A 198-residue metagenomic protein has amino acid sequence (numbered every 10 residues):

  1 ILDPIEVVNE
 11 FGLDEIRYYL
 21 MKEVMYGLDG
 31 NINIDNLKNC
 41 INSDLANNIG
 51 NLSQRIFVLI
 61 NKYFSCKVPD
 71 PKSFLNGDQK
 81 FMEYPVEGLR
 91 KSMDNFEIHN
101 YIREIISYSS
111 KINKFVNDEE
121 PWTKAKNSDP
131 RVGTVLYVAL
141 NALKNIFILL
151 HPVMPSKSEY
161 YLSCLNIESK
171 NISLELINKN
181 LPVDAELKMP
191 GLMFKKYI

Functional and structural regions predicted by a protein language model:
I1, I34, E83-E87, L143: Residue-level signal for cytosolic alpha-helical hairpin/rod architecture
I1-F74, E168-L187, L192-M193: Catalytic adenosine-cofactor/nucleotide-binding cores of aminoacyl-tRNA synthetases and other
I5, V58, E83, R90 (+2 more regions): Short glycine-/small-residue-rich flexible loop motifs, especially phosphate/cofactor-binding loops
V7-F11, L37-N48, F74-M82, D94-E104 (+1 more regions): Secondary-structure capping and boundary motifs in well-ordered enzyme cores
A46-I60, I102, I106-S109, L140 (+1 more regions): Short, hydrophobic, well-ordered secondary-structure elements
S53-L89, S109, N113-S128: Conserved, charged catalytic cores of large soluble enzymes
K91, F96, I106-I198: Basic, alpha-helical terminal appendages of large translation-related enzymes
